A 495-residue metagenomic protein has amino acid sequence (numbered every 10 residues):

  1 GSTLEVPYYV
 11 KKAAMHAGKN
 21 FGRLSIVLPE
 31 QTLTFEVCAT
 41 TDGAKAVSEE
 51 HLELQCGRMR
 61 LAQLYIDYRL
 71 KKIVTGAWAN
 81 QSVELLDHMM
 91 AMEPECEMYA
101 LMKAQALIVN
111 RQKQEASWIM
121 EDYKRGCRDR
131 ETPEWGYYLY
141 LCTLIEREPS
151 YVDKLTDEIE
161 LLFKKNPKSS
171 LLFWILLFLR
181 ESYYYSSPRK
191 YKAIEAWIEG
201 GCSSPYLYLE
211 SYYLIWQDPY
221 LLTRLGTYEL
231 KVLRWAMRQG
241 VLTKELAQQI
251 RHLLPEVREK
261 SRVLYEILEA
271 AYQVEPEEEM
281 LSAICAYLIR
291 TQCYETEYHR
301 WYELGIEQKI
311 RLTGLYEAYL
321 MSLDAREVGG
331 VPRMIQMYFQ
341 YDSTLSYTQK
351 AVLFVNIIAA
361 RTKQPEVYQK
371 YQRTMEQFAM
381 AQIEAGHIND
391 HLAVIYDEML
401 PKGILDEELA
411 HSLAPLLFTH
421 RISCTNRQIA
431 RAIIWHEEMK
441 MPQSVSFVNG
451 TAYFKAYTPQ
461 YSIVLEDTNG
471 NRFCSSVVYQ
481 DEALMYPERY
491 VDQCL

Functional and structural regions predicted by a protein language model:
G1-L417, R421-S462, D467-F473, Y479-A483 (+1 more regions): Feature for long, exposed domains in two main contexts
